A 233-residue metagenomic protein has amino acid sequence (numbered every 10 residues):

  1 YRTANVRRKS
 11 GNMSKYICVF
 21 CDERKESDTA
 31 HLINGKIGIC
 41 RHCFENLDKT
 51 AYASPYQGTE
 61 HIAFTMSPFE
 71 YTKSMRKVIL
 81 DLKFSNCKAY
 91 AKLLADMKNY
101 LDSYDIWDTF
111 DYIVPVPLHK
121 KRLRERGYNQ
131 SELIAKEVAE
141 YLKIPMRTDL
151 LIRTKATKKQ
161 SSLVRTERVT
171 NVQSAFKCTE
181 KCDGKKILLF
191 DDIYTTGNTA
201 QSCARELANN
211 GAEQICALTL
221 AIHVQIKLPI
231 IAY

Functional and structural regions predicted by a protein language model:
Y1-F190, T195-Y233: Glycine-rich phosphate/pyrophosphate-handling loop used in enzymes and phosphotransfer proteins
